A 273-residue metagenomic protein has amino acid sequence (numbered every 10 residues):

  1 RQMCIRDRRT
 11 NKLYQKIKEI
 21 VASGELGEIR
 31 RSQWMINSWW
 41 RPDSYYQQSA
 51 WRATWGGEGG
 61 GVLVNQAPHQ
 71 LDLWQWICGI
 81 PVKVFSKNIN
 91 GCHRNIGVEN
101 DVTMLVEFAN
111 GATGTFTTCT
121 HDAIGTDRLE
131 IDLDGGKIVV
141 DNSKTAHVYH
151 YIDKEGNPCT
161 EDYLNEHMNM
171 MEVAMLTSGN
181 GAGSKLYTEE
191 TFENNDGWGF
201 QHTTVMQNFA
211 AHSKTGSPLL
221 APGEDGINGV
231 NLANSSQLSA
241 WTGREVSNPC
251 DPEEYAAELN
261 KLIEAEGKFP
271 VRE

Functional and structural regions predicted by a protein language model:
R1-I5: Short, small-residue-biased leader/transition segments that mark boundaries at the very start of proteins
R8-I96, G243: Predominantly a Rossmann-like dinucleotide-binding segment in NAD(P)-dependent oxidoreductases
P68, H93, T117-G125, G197-W198: Glycine-rich phosphate/pyrophosphate-binding beta-alpha loops
C78, M206-S217, N234-W241: Short, hydrophobic alpha-helical segments
T103, F108, G135-A221, V246 (+1 more regions): C-terminal glycine/acidic-rich active-site capping loop/insertion
L219-Y255: A contiguous, mid-protein "functional segment" used to position or interact with cofactors/ions or partner subunits
